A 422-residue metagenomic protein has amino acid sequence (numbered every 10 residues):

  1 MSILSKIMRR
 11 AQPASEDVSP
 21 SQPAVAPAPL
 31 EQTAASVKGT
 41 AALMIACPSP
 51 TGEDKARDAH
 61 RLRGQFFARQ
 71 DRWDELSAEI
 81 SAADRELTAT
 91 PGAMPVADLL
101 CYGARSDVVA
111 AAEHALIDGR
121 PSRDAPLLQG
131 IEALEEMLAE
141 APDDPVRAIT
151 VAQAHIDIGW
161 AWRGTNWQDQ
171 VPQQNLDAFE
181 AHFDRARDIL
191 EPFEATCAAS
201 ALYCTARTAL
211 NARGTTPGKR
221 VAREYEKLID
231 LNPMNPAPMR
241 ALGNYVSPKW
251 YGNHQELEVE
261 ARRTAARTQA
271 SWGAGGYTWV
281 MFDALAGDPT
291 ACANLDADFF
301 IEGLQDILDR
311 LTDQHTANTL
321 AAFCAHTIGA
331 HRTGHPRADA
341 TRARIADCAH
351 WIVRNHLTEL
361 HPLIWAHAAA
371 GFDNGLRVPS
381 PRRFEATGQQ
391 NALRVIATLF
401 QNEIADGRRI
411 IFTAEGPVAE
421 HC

Functional and structural regions predicted by a protein language model:
M1-Q129, E140, V353-C422: Extreme N-terminal leader/anchor segments
S5, D74-S77, S81-D84, E135 (+10 more regions): Generic detector of well-ordered alpha-helical segments enriched in charged/polar residues, highlighting helical
R72-L76, A237, N253: Intrinsic-disorder/low-complexity, polar/charged segments
A93-E140, Q153-A199, Y203-D230, M239-Q269 (+3 more regions): Short coil/linker segments at helix-helix boundaries
D144-R147, A198-A201, P233-P236, A270-W272 (+1 more regions): Residue-level recognition of tetratricopeptide repeat
A148, C204-A206, M239, A274-G276 (+1 more regions): Canonical tetratricopeptide repeat
T268-P379: Long, charge-rich C-terminal accessory regions
